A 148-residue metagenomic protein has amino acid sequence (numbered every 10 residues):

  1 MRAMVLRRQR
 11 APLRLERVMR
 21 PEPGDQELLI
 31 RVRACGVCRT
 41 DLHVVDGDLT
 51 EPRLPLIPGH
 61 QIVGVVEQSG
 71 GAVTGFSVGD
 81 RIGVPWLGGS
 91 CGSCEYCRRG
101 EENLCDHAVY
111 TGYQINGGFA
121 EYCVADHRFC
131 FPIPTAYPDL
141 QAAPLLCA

Functional and structural regions predicted by a protein language model:
A11-L15, R39-T40: Short N-terminal binding/cap micro-motifs at the start of the first secondary-structure element
M19-R20, R53-G59, T111-I115, E121: Short Gly/Pro-enriched turn/cap motifs at secondary-structure boundaries
P21-C35, D46-E95, F129, P134-A136: Glycine-rich beta-strand-centered segment in the early N-terminal region that forms part of a ligand/cofactor-binding
T40-D46: Cytochrome P450 core scaffold surrounding the K-helix E-X-X-R motif and the conserved "meander" helix-loop region
S90-A148: NAD(P)H dinucleotide-binding glycine-rich loop of Rossmann-like/cofactor-binding domains, especially the beta1-alpha1
